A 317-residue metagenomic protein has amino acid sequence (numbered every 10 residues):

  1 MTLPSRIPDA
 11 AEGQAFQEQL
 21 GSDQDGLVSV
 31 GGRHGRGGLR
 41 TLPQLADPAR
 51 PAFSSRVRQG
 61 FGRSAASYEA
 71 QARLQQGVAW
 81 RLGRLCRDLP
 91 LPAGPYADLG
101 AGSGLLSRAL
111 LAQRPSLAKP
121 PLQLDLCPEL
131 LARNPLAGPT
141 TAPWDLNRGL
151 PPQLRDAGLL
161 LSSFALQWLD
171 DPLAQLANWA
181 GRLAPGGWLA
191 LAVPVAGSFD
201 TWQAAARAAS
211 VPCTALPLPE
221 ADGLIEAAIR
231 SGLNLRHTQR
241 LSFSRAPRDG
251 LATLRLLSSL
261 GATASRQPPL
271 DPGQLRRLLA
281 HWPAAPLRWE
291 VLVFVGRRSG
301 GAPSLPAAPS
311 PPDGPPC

Functional and structural regions predicted by a protein language model:
T2-R6, G13, G26-A65: N-terminal, positively charged/glycine-rich alpha-helical extensions of SAM-dependent methyltransferases
R73-A93, A109: Conserved alpha-helix/loop element of class I SAM-dependent methyltransferases that forms part of the SAM/SAH-binding
L74, S103, H237-C317: Conserved Class I S-adenosyl-L-methionine
Y96-L150: Class I SAM-dependent methyltransferase SAM/SAH-binding core
L150-L160: A short acidic, Gly/Pro-enriched loop at the edge of an enzyme's catalytic core that lines a small-molecule cofactor
G158-P172: A short SAM/SAH-binding and catalytic strip from SAM-dependent methyltransferases
L173-W188: A short glycine-rich, Lys/Arg-flanked "PGG" loop and its adjoining helix->strand segment in the class I
G186-R248, A262-P272: Conserved catalytic/acceptor-binding region of the Class I
